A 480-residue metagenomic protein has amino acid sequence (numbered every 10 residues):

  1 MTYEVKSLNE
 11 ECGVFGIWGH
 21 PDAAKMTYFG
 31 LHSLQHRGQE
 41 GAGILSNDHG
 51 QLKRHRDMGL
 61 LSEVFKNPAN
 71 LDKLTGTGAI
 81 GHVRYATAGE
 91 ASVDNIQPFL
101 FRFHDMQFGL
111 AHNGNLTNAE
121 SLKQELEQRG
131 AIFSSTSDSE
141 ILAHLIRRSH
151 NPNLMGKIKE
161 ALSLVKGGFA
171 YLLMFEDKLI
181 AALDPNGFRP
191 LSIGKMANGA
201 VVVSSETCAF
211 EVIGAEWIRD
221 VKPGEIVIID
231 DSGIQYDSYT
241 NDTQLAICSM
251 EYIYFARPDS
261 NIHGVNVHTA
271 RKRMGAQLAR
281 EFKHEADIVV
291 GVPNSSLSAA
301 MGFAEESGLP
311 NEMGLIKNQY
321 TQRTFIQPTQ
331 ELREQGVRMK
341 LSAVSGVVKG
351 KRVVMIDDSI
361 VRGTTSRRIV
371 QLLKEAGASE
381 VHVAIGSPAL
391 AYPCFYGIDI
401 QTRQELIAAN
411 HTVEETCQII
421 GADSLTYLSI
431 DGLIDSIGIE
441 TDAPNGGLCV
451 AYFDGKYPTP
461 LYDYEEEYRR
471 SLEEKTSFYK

Functional and structural regions predicted by a protein language model:
M1-P223, I228-A286, V292, E380: Conserved short alpha-helical segments that host acidic/polar catalytic motifs at enzyme active sites
D22-A24, T87-A88, N118, F188-R189 (+7 more regions): Flexible loop/turn segments at secondary-structure boundaries
H55-R56, L183-D184, A299-G302, P393-F395: A short acidic (Asp/Glu
A111, M174, A182-L183, G194 (+12 more regions): Generic beta-strand/beta-sheet core signal
A131, N151-P152, K283-D287, E305-E312 (+2 more regions): Secondary-structure transition/capping motifs at alpha-helix termini and the adjoining loop/turn into the next element
E160, C208-A209, E216-W217, V221-E225 (+4 more regions): Phosphate/diphosphate-binding loops
L162, D177-K178, G214-D220, G314 (+1 more regions): PRPP-dependent phosphoribosyltransferase catalytic core
G308-V353, T364, A391-Q401: Short, glycine/charge-rich flexible loops or terminal/linker lids adjacent to PRPP-binding catalytic cores
